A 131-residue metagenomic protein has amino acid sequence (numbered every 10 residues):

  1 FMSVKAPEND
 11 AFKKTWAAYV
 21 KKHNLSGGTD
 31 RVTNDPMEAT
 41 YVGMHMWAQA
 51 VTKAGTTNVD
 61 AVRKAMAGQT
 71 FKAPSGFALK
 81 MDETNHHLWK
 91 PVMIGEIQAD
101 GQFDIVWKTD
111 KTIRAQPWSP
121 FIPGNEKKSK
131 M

Functional and structural regions predicted by a protein language model:
F1-M131: Extracytosolic ligand-binding ectodomains
